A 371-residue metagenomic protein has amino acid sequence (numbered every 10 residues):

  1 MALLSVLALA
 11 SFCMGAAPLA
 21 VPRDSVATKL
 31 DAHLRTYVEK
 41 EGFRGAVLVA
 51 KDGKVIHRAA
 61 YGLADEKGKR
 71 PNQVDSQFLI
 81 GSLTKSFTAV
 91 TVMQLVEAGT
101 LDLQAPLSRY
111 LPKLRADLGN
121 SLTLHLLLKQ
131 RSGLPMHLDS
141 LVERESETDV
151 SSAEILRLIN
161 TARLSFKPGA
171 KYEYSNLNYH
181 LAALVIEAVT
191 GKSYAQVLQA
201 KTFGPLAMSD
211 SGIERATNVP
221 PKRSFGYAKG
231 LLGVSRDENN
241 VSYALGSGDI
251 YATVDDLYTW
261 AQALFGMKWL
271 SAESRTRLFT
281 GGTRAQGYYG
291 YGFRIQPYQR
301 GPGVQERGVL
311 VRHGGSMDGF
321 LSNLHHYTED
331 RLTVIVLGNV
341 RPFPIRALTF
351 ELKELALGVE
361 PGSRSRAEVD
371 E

Functional and structural regions predicted by a protein language model:
A2-F12: Bacterial N-terminal signal peptides
A17-A59, S146, E187-K192, Q196-A200 (+2 more regions): Catalytic loop of the DD-peptidase/beta-lactamase superfamily, centered on the K-T-G motif and neighboring
L19, L63-D65, P106-K113, S140-E145 (+2 more regions): Short linear capping/connector segments at secondary-structure termini
S25, K29-H33, S82, F87 (+14 more regions): Extracytoplasmic/secreted proteins, especially bacterial periplasmic and envelope-associated proteins
T36-A46, K67-K129, L164-L177, L245-G248 (+2 more regions): Short active-site loop at a secondary-structure junction that contains or immediately precedes the catalytic residue(s)
A60, D75, L138-P220, S242-Y258: Catalytic-site signature segments of enzymes, centered on catalytic residues
A60-G68, A153-R157, G226-G233: Acidic-glycine-rich active-site phosphate/pyrophosphate-binding loop
L79-L83, L95-D139, T161-R163, L184 (+2 more regions): Active-site helix/loop module of the DD-peptidase/beta-lactamase fold, centered on the serine-lysine SxxK catalytic
